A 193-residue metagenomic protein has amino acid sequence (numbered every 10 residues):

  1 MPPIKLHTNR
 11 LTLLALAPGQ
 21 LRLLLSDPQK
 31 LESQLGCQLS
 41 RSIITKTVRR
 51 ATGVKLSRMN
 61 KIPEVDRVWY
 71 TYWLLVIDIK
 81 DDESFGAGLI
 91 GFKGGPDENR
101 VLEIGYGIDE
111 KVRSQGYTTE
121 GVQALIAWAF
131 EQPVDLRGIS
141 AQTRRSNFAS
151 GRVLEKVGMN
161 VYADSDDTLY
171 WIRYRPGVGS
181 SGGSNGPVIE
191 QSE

Functional and structural regions predicted by a protein language model:
M1-E103, I108-K111, W128-Q132, L136-G138 (+2 more regions): GNAT-family acyltransferases
Y106-I108, S114-A129, G151-K156: Conserved acetyl-CoA-binding loop-helix of GNAT-fold acetyltransferases
Q115, I139-S140: A generic secondary-structure micro-motif detector that highlights 1-2 residue hydrophobic/ambivalent hotspots embedded
T143: Conserved catalytic core of two-component histidine kinases
